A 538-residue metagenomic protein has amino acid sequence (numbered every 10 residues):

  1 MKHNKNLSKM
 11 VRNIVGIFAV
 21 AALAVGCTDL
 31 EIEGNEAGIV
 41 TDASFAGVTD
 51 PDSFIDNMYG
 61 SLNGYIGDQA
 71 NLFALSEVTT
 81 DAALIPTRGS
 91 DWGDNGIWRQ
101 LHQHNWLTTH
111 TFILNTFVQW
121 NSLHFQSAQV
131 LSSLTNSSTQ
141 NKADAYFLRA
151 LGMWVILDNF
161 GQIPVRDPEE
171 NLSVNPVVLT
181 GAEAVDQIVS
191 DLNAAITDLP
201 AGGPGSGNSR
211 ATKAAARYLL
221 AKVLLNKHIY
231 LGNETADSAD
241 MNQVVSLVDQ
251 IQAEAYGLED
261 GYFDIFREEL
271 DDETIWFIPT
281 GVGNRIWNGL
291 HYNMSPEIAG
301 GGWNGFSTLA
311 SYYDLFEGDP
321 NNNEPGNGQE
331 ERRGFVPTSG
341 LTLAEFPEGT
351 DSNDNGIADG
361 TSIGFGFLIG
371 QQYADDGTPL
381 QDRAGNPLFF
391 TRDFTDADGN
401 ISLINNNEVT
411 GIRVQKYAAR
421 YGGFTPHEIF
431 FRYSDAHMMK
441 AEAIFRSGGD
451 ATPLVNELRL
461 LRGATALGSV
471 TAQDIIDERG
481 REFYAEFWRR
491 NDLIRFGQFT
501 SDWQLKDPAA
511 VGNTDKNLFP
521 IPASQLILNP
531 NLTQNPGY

Functional and structural regions predicted by a protein language model:
M1-V25: Sec-dependent bacterial lipoprotein signal peptides
H3, G26-C27, P51, R88 (+8 more regions): Long, intrinsically disordered, low-complexity segments
C27-T79, F263, Q525-Y538: Membrane-proximal, proline-rich intrinsically disordered regions
A46-G47, D52-I66, S90-F160, P176-D186 (+5 more regions): Conserved, well-structured interaction surfaces
W98, H102-H104, E324-F431: Flexible, polar/acidic helix-loop-strand segments at domain edges
L157-P164, G203, N226-T235, R446-G449: Short coil/turn linking the two alpha-helices of tandem helical-hairpin repeats
